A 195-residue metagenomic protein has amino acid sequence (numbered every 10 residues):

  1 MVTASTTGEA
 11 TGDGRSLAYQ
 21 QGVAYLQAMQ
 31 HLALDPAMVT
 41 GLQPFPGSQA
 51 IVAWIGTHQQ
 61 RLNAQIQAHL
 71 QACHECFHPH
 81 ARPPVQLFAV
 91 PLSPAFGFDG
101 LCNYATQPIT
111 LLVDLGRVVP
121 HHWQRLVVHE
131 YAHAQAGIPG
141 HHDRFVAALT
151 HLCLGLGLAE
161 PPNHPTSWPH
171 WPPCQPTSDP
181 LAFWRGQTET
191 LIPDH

Functional and structural regions predicted by a protein language model:
V2, T6-H122, I138-H195: Metalloprotease/metallohydrolase-associated module, dominated by Zn2+-dependent proteases
R125-G137: Active-site recognition of the HExxH zinc-binding catalytic motif
